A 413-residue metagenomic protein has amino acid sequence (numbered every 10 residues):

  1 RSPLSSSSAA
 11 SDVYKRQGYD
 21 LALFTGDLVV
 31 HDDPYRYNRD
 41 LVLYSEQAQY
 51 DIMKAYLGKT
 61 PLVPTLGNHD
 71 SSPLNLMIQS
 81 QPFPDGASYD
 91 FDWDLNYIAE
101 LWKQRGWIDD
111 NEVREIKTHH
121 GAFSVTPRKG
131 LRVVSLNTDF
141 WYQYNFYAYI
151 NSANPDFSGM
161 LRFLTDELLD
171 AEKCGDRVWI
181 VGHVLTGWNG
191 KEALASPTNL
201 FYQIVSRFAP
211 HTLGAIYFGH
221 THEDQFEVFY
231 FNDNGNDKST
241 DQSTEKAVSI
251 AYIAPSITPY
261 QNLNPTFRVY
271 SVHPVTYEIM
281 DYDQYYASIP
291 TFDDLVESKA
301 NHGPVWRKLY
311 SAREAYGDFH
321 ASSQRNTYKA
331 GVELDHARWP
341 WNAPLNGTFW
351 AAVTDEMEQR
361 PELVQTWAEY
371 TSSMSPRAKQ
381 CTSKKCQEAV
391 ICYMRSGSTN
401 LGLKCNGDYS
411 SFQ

Functional and structural regions predicted by a protein language model:
S2-L4, A9-Y14: Short, small-residue-biased leader/transition segments that mark boundaries at the very start of proteins
K15-G18, R132-S135, F146-S249: His/acidic metal-ligating clusters that form di-metal
D27, G67, L136, L164 (+2 more regions): Divalent metal-coordination and catalytic microenvironments
L28-H31, S72, H183: Catalytic cores of eukaryotic secretory-pathway lumenal/extracellular enzymes that build and remodel glycoconjugates
D33-Y37, P73-I78, N145-A148, G190-A193 (+2 more regions): Short, solvent-exposed loop/turn and secondary-structure capping segments
D40-F163, S243, A247, A251: Extended active-site neighborhood of metal-dependent phosphoesterases/phosphodiesterases
R162, Y277-Q413: Non-catalytic terminal accessory segments
P265-Y277, D293: Non-catalytic, well-ordered alpha-helical segments in soluble enzyme domains
